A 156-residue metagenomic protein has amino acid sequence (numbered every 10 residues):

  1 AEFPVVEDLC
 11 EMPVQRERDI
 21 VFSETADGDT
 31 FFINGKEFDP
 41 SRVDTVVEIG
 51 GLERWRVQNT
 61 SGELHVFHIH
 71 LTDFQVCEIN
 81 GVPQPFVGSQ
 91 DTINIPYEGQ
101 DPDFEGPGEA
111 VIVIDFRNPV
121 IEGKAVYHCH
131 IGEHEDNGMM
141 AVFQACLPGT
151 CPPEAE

Functional and structural regions predicted by a protein language model:
A1-H65, L71, E105, R117-E156: Extended terminal and domain-junction accessory segments
E48-G50, E98-Q100, P107-E109: Solvent-exposed, conformationally flexible loop/turn segments
F74-Q84, G149-E154: Short aromatic-acidic-glycine turn motif
I79-N94, G99-P102: Solvent-exposed beta-strand/loop surfaces of large extracellular or lumenal domains
S89-I93, G108-I114: Short strand-edge motifs at loop-to-beta-strand transitions and within beta-strands of extracellular beta-rich domains
